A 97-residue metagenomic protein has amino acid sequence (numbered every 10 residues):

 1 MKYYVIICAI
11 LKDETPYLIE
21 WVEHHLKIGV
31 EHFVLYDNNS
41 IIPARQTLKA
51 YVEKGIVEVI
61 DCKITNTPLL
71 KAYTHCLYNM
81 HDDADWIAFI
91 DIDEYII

Functional and structural regions predicted by a protein language model:
M1-L26: N-proximal low-complexity "stem/linker" segments adjacent to membrane-targeting elements
Y4, V30, K54-V57: A generic structural signal for alpha->beta connector loops
Y4-I6, H32, W86: Structural motif
E31-N39, V59-K63: Short beta-strand/loop segment that forms part of the nucleotide-sugar
N38, I90-I92: Active-site acidic Asp-centered loop
P43-F89: Active-site-proximal specificity loops/subdomain of glycosyltransferases
E94-I97: Acidic donor-binding/catalytic loop of UDP-sugar-dependent glycosyltransferases, especially processive GT2
